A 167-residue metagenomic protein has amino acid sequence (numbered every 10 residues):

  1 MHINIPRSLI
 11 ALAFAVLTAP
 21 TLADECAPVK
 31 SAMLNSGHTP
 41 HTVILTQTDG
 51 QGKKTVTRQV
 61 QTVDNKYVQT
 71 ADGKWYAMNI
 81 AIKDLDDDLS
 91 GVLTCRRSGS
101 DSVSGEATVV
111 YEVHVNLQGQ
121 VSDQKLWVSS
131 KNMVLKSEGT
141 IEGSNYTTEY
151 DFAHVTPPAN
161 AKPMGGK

Functional and structural regions predicted by a protein language model:
M1-G52, V103-A107, A159-K167: N-terminal leader/targeting segments and the immediate start of mature chains
S31-A32, R58-V60, Y150-F152, T156: Extended lipid/amphipathic-ligand handling interfaces
T39, V63-N65, K131-K136: A short glycine-rich beta-turn/N-cap micro-motif
I44-S90, N145-T147: An acidic-aromatic
Q61-V63, S98-V109: Short, ordered beta-strand-loop transition motifs
Q69, D101, V128-S129: Hydrophobic alpha-helical segments, especially N-terminal targeting/anchoring helices
D87-S100, E149: A short, amphipathic edge element
A107-G166: Gly/Pro-enriched, hydrophobic low-complexity segments that function as extracytoplasmic propeptides/linkers
